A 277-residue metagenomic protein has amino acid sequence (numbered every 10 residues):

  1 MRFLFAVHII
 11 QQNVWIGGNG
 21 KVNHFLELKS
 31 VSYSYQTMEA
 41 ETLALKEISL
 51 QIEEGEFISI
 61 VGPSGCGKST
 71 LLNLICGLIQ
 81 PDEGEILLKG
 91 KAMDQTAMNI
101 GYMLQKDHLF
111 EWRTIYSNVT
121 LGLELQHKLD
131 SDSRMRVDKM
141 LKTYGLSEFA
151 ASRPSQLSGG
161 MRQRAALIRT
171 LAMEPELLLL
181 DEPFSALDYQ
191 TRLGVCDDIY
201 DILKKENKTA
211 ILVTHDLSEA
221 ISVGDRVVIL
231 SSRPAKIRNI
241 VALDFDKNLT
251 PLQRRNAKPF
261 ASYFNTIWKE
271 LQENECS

Functional and structural regions predicted by a protein language model:
V22-F25, S34-E47: A short, flexible loop at the N-terminus of ABC-type nucleotide-binding domains that lies
V61-P63: The feature captures the beta-strand-to-loop junction immediately N-terminal to the Walker
C76: Helix-to-loop junction immediately C-terminal to a conserved catalytic motif
G84-T96: Conserved ABC transporter NBD signature motif
Y116-E124, R134, D138, A242: Short helical segment in ABC ATPase nucleotide-binding domains corresponding to the A-loop/adjacent helical element
R153-L157, M161: Conserved ABC ATPase signature
A172-E176: A short, proline-enriched helix->beta-strand linker immediately N-terminal to the Walker B motif in ABC-type P-loop
